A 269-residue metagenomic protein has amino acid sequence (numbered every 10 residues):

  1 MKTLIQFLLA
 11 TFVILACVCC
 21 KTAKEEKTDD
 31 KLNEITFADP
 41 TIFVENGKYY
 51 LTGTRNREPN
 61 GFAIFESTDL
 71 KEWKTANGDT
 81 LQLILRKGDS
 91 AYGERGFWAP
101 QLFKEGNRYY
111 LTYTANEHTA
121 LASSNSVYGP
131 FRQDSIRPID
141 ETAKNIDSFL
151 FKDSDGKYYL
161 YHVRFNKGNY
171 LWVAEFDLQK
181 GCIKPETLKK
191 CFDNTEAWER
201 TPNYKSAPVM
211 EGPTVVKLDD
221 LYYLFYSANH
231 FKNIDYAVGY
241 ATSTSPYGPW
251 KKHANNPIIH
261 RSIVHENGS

Functional and structural regions predicted by a protein language model:
M1-T28: Bacterial Sec-dependent N-terminal signal peptides
C20-S269: Carbohydrate-active catalytic/glycan-binding domains of CAZyme proteins, especially the secreted or lumenal ectodomains
